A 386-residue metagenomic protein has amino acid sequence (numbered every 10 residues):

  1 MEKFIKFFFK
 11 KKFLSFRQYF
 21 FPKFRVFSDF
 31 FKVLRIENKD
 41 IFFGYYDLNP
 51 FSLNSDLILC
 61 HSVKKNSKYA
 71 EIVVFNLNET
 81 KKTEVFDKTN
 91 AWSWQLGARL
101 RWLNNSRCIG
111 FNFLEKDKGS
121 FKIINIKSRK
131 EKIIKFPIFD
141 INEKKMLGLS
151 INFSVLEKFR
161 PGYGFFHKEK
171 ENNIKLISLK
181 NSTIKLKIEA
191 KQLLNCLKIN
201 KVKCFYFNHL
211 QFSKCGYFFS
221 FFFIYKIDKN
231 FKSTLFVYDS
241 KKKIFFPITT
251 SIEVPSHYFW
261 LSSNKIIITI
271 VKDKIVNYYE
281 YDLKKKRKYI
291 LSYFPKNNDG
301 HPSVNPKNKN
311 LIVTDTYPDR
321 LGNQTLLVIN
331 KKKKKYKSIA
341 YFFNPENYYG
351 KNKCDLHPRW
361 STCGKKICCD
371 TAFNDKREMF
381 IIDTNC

Functional and structural regions predicted by a protein language model:
F31-E71: Beta-strand-rich domains and repeat architectures in extracellular enzymes and scaffolds, especially beta-propellers
L34-D40, V85-S93, I184-K203, K337-G350: Surface-exposed loop and turn segments in beta-propeller and other repeat-based domains that flank or scaffold
D40-L48, K68-E115, G119: Blade-loop segments of beta-propeller domains
D47-I58, W94-K116, F139-L147, I151-N152 (+4 more regions): Blade-terminus and WD-like Trp-Asp/Gly-His loop motifs, strongest in beta-propeller folds
H61-Y69, L114, S150-N172, F222-K232 (+2 more regions): Short, conserved, GDST-rich strand-edge loop motifs in beta-rich repeat architectures
T89-R101, F111-N173, K187-V202: Asp-box/WD-like beta-propeller blade repeats and closely related beta-sheet repeat scaffolds
I252-V254, S292-S303, K335-R359: Conserved blade-ending motifs and adjacent loop-strand segments that build the rim/top face of beta-propeller domains
V276, Y293-K335: Loop/turn-rich, solvent-exposed surfaces of beta-rich toroidal or solenoidal domains
